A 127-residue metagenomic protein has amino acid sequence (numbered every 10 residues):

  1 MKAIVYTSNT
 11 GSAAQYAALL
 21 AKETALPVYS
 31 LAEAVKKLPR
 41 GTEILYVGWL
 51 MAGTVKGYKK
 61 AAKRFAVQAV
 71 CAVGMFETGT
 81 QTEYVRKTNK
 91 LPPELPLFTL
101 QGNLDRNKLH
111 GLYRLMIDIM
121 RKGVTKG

Functional and structural regions predicted by a protein language model:
M1-R64: N-terminal beta1-alpha1-beta2 submodule of the flavodoxin-like/Rossmannoid cofactor-binding fold
L50-G127: FMN-binding flavodoxin-like domain, especially the glycine-rich phosphate-binding loop
